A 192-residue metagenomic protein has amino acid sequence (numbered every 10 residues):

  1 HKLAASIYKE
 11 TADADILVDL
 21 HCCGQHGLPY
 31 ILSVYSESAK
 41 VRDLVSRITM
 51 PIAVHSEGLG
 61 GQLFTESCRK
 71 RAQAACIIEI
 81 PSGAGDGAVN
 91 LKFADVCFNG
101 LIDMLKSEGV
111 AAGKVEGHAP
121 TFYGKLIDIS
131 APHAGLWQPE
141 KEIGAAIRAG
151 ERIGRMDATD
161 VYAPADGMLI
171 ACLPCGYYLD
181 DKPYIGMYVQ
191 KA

Functional and structural regions predicted by a protein language model:
H1-A192: Structured catalytic-domain cores with a bias toward divalent-metal coordination
